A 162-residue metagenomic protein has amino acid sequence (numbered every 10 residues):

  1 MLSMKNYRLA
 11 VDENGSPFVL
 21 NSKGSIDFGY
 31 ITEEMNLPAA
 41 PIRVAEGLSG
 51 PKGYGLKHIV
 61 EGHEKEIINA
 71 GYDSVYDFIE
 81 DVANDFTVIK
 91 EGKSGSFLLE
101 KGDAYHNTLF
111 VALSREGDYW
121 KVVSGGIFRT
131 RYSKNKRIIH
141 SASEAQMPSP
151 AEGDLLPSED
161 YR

Functional and structural regions predicted by a protein language model:
M1-R162: Ribonuclease/tRNase effector modules and their secretory precursors
